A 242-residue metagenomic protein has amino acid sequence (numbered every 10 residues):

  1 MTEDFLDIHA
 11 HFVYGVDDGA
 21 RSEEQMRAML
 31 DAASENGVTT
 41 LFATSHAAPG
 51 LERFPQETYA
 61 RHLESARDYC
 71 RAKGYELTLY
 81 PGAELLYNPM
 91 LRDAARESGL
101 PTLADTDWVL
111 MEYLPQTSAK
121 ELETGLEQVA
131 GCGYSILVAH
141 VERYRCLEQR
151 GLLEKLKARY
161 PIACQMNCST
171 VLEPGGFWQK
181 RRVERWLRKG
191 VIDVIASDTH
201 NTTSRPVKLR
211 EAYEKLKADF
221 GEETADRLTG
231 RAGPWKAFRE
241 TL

Functional and structural regions predicted by a protein language model:
M1-Y75: An N-terminally biased module of ancient metal coordination in phosphate/nucleic-acid-related enzymes
L6-I8, F42-T44, Y80-A83, L137-A139 (+2 more regions): Active-site neighborhood of phospho(di)ester-bond hydrolases with catalytic His/Asp-centered motifs
F12-E23, V109-T117, V171: Active-site mouth loops of central-metabolism enzymes
S34, A130, L187-R188: Non-catalytic positions within long, well-ordered alpha-helices that form the structural scaffold/packing of enzyme
H46, V191-V207: Short acidic/histidine-rich active-site segments
E52-Q165: Extended substrate/RNA-proximal surfaces in nucleic-acid metabolism proteins
L209-L242: Mid-to-C-terminal alpha-helical segments outside catalytic/metal-binding sites
